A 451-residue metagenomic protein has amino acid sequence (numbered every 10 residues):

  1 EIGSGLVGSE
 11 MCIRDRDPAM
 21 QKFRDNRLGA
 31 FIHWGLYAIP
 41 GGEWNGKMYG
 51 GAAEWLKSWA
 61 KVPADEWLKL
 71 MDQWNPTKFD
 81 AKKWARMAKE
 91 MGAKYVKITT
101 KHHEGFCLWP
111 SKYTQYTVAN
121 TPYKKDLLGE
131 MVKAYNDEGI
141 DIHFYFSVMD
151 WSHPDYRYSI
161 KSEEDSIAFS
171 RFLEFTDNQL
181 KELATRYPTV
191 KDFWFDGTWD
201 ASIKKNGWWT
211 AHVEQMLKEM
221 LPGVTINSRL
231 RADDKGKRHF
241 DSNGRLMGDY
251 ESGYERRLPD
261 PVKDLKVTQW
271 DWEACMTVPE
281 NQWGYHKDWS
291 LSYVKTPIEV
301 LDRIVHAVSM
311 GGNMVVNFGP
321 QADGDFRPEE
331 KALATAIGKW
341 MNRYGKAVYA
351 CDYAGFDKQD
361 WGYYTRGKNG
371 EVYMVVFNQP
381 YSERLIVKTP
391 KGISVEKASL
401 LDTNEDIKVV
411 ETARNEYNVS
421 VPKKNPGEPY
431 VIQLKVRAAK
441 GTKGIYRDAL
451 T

Functional and structural regions predicted by a protein language model:
E1-G8: Positively charged, low-complexity/disordered segments
S9-E10, R14-T451: Mature catalytic domains of secreted/periplasmic carbohydrate-active enzymes
